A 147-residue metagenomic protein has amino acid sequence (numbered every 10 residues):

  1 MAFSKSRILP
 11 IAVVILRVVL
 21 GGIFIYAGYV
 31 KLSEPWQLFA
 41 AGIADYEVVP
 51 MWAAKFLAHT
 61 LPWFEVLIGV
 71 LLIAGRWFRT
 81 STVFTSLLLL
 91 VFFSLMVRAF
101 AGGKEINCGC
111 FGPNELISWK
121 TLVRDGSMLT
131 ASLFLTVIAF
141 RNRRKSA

Functional and structural regions predicted by a protein language model:
A2-A147: Membrane-interfacial helix-loop segments of redox and metal-homeostasis proteins, especially TM-loop-TM junctions
